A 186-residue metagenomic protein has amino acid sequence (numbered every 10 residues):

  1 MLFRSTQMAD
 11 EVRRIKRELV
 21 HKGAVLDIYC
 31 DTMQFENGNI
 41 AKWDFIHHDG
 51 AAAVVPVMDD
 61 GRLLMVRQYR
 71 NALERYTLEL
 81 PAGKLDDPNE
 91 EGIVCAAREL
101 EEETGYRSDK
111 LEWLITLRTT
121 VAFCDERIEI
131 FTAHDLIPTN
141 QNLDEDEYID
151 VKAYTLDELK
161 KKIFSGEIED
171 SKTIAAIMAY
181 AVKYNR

Functional and structural regions predicted by a protein language model:
M1-L2: Short, small-residue-biased leader/transition segments that mark boundaries at the very start of proteins
M8-E18: A short, amphipathic edge element
A9, W43, A53-V55, D59-R98: Conserved Nudix-box catalytic region and its N-terminal flanking loop in Nudix hydrolases and closely related
K16-A53, D59: Acidic, metal-coordinating catalytic segment for phosphate/diphosphate chemistry, firing primarily on the Nudix
D27-D31, Y76, R127-E129, D150: Short beta-strand micro-motifs in enzyme catalytic cores
C30-Q34, P56, T132-H134, A153-T155 (+1 more regions): Short, well-ordered beta-strand micro-motif
A41, G50-A53, K84-S171: Unchanged
